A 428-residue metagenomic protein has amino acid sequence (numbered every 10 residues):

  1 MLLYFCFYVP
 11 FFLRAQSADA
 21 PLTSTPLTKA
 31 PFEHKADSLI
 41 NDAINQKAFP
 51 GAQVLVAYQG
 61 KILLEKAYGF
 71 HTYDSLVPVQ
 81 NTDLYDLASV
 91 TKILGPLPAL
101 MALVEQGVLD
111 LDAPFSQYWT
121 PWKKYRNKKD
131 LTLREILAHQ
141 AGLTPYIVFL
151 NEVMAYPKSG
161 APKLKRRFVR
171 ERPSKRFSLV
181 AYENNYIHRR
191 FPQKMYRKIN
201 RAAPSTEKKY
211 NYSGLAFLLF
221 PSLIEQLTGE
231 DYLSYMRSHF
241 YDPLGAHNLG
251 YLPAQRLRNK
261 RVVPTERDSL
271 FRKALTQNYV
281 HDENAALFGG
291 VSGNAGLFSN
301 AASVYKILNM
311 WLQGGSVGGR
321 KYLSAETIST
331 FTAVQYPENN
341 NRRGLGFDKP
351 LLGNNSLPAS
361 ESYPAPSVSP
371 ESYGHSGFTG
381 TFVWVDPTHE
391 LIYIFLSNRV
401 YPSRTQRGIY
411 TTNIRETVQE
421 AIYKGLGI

Functional and structural regions predicted by a protein language model:
M1-A20: Bacterial Sec-dependent N-terminal signal peptides
Q16-E33, D348-L357: Short, compositionally biased leader-like segments
L27-L87, V108-D110, Y196-A202, L275 (+3 more regions): Short, conserved catalytic-motif segment at the N-terminal edge
K35, D42-L55, S75-I136, A202-A216 (+1 more regions): Short active-site loop at a secondary-structure junction that contains or immediately precedes the catalytic residue(s)
N41-A43, L84, A333, S367-Y373 (+1 more regions): Short, P/G- and charge-enriched loop/turn segments at secondary-structure junctions
Q53-L55, L64, E135-A138, G250 (+2 more regions): Structural recognition of the beta-strand scaffold that forms the well-ordered cores of secreted hydrolase catalytic
R126-P370: Short, surface-exposed loop or secondary-structure junction motifs that flank catalytic or metal-binding residues
H375-I428: Structured C-terminal helix/loop/strand segments within mature extracytoplasmic catalytic/sensor domains
